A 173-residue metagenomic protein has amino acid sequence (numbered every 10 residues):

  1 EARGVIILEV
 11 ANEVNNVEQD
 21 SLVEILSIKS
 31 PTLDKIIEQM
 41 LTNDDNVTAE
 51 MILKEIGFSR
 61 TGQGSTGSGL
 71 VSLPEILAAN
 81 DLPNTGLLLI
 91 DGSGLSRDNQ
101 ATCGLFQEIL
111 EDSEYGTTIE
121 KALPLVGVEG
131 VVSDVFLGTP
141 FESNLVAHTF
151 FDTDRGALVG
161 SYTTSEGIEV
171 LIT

Functional and structural regions predicted by a protein language model:
E1-T117: A small/polar active-site loop signature that marks catalytic segments
S72, T85-T173: C-terminal soluble interaction/assembly domains
